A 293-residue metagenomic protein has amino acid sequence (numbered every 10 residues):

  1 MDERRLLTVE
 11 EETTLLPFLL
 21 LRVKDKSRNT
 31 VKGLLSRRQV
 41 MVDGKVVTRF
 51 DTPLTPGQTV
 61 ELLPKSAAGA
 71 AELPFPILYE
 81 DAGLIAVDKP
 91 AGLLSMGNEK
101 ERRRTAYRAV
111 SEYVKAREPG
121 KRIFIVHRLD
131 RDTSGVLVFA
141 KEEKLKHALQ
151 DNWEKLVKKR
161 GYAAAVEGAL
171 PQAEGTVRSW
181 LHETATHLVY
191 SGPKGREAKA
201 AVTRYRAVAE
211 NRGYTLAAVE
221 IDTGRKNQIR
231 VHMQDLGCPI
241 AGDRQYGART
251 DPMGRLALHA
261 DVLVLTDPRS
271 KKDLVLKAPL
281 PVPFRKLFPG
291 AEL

Functional and structural regions predicted by a protein language model:
M1-A185, K199, K277-G290: RNA pseudouridine synthases
M1-G33, G195-V202, A209-L216, D222-L293: Pseudouridine synthases involved in rRNA/tRNA modification
R49-P53, A218, R255: Short, surface-exposed secondary-structure edge patches
P74-P76, F124, G192-P193, R204-R206: Short beta-strand/turn micro-motifs at beta-sheet edges
I77, V166, R204-A207, I240: Conserved hydrophobic positions within beta-strands
L84-I85, L188-V189, T215: Hydrophobic residues embedded in beta-strands of well-ordered beta-sheets
R122-V126, Y190-S191, A248: Glycine-anchored helix-breaking recognition loops at helix->coil/strand junctions
H187-R196: Short aromatic-glycine motifs in intrinsically disordered, low-complexity regions
